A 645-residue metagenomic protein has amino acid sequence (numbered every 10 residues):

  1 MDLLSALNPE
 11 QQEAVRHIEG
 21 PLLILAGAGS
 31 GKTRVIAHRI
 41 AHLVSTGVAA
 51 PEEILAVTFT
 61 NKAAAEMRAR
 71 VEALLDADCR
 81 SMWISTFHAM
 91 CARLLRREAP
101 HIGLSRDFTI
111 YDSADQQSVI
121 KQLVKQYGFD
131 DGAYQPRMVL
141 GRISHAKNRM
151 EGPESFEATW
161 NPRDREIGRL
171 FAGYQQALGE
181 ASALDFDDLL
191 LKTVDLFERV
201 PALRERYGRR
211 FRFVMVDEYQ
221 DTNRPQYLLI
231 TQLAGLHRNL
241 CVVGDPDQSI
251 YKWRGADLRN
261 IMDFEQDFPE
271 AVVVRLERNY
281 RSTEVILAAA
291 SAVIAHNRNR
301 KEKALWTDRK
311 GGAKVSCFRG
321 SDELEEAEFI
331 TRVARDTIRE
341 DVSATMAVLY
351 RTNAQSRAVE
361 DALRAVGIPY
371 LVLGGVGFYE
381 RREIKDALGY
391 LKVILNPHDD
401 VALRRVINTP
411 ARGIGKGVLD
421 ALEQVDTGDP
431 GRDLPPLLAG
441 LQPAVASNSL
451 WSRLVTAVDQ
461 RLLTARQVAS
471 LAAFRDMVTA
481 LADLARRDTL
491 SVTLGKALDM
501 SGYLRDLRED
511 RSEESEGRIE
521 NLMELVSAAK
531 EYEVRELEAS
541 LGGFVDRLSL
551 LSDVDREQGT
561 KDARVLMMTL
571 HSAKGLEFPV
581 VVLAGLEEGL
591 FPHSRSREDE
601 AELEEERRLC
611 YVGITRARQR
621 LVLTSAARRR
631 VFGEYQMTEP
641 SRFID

Functional and structural regions predicted by a protein language model:
A6-R16, G20-I24, V35, V48 (+7 more regions): Conserved helicase NTPase motor core
G20, A49-E53, D78-S81, V119 (+10 more regions): Short glycine-/polar-rich loops that comprise or flank the Walker A/P-loop and associated switch/sensor motifs
L25-G27, V57, R319, L373: Residues at the beta-strand->loop junction immediately N-terminal to the Walker
T33-I36, I40, P51, A99 (+5 more regions): Helicase P-loop NTPase motor core
P51-R142, K147, E154-P162, F318 (+1 more regions): Conserved P-loop NTPase-based nucleic-acid remodeling module centered on helicase motor cores
I84-T86, D188, K192-T193, A563-L570: Conserved two-lobed SF2 helicase motor
M90-E98, D247-R254, R281-S282, V372-L395 (+1 more regions): Short alpha-helix plus adjacent loop in nuclease-associated cores
F156, W160, V342, S356-I368 (+2 more regions): Conserved helicase C-terminal RecA-like lobe
